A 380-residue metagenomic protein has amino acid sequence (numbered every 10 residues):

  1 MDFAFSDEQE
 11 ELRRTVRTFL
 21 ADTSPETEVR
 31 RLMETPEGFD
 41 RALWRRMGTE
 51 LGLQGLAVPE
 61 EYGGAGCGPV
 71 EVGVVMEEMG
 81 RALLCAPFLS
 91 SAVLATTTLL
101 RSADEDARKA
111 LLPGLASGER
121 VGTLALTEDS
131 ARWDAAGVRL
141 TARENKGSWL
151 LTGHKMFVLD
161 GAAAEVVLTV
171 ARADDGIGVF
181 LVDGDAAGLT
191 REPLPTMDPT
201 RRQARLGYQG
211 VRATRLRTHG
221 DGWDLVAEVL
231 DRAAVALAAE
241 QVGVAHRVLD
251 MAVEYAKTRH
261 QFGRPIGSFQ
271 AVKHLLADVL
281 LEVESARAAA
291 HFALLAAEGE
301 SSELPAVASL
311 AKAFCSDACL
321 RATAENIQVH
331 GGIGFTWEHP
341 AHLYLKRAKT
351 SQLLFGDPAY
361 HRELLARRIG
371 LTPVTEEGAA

Functional and structural regions predicted by a protein language model:
M1-A82, S102-E105, G114, G118 (+2 more regions): Alpha-helical interface subdomain recognition
G66-V75, D134-V138, V182-D183, G210-R212 (+1 more regions): Structural signature of FAD isoalloxazine-binding scaffolds in flavoprotein oxidoreductases
L84-D106: N-terminal glycine-rich flavin-associated loop
L100-A103, T169-R172, L181-G184, G207-Q209 (+1 more regions): Short beta-strand-to-turn element immediately C-terminal to the catalytic PLP-Schiff-base lysine in fold type I
G118-D129: A short, Trp-centered hydrophobic/proline-enriched beta-strand micro-motif
A125, T152-T190: A short core secondary-structure module
D134-T152, S301: Cytochrome P450 C-terminal beta-domain/meander region
G137-R139, F157-V158, D183-R215: Flexible, small-/acidic-enriched active-site or ligand-binding loops
